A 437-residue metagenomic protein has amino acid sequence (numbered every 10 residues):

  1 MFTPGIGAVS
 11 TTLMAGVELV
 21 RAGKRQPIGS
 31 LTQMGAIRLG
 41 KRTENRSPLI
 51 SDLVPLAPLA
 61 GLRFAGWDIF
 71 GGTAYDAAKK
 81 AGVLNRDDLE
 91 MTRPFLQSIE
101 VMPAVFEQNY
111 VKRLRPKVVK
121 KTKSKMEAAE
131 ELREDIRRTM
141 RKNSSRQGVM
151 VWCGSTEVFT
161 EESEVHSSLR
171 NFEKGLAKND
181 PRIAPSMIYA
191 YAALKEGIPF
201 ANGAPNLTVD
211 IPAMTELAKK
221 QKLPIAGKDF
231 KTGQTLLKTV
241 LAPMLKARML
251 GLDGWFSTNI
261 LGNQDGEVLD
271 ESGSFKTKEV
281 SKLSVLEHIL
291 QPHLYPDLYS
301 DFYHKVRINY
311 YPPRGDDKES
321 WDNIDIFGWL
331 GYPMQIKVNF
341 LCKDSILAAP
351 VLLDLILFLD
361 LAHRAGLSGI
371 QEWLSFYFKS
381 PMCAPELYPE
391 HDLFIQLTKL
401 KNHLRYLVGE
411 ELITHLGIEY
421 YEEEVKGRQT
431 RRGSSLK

Functional and structural regions predicted by a protein language model:
M1-A204, T208-K220, Q234-A242, Q335-L436: Metallocofactor- and cofactor-centric catalytic cores in central/energy metabolism, strongly enriched
I6, I69-G71, T232-G233, F256-N263 (+3 more regions): Glycine-rich beta-alpha junction loops
G197-I198, L223, M249-L250: Short glycine/serine/threonine/alanine-rich loop segments
A226-K228, T232-D297: Conserved anion/nucleotide-ligand pocket segment
S281-E372: Glycine-rich, aromatic-lined ligand/substrate-binding cores of catalytic and carbohydrate-binding domains
